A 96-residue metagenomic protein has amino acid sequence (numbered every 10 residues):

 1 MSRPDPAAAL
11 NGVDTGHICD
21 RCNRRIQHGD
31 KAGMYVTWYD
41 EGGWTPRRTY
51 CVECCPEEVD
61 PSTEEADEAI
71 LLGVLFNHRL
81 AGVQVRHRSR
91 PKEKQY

Functional and structural regions predicted by a protein language model:
M1-G12, D60-Y96: Short, intrinsically disordered terminal segments enriched in charged and Pro/Gly residues
V13-W44: Short recognition patches in nucleic-acid-associated and regulatory proteins
K31-A32, G42-P46, V74-G82: Short amphipathic alpha-helical patches
W38-G42, E53, R79-A81, R90: Generic signature of intrinsically disordered, low-complexity segments enriched in small/polar residues
G43-L71: Short metal-binding segments enriched for Cys and/or His
